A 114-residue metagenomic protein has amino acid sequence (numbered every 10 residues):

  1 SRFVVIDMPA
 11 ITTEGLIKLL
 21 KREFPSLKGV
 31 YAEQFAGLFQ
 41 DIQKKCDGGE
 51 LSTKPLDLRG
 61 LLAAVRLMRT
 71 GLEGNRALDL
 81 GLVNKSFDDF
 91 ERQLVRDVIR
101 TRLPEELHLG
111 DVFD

Functional and structural regions predicted by a protein language model:
S1-D114: C-terminal regulatory/interaction module of P-loop NTP-utilizing enzymes
